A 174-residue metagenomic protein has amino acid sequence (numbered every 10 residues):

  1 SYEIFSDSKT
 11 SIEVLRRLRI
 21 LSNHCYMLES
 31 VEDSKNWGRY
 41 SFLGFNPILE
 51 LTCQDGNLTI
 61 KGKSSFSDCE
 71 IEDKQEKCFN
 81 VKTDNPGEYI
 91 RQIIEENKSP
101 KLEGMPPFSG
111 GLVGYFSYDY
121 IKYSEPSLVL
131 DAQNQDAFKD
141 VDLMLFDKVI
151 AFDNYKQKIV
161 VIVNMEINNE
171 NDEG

Functional and structural regions predicted by a protein language model:
S1-G174: Signature of the chorismate-utilizing enzyme
